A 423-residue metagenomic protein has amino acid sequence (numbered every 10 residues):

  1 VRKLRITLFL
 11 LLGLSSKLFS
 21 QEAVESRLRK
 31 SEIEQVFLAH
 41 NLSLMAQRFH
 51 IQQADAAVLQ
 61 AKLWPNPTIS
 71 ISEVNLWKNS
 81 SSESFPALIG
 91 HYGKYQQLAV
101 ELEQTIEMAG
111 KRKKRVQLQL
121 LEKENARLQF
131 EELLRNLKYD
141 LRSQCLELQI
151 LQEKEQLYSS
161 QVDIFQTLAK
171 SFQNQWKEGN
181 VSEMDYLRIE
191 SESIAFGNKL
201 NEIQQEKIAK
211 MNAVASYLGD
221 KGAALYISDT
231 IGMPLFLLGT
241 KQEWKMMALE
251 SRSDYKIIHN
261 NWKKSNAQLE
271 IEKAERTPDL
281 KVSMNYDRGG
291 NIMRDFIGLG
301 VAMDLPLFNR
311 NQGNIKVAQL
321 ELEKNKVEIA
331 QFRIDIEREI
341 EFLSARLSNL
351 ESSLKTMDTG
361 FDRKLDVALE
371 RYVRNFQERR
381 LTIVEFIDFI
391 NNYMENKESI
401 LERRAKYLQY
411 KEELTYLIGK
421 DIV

Functional and structural regions predicted by a protein language model:
R2-F9: Sec-dependent signal peptide recognition, specifically the positively charged N-region followed immediately by
F9-F19: Hydrophobic h-region of N-terminal signal peptides that target proteins for export in Gram-negative bacteria
S20-T68, S72-V74, S80, C145 (+6 more regions): Bacterial Sec-pathway N-terminal export signals of envelope proteins
Q21-A23, E34, L401-V423: Acidic, low-complexity, intrinsically disordered peripheral segments
Q21-S26, F49, S70-T105, R115 (+2 more regions): Small/polar, glycine/serine/threonine/aspartate-rich low-complexity segments that form flexible
L28, L133-L249, L343-R346, L350 (+1 more regions): Periplasmic alpha-helical coiled-coil/stalk elements that build and connect Gram-negative outer-membrane
Q35-M45, Q52-P67, Y92, V100-Q117 (+7 more regions): A glycine-/polar-enriched beta->alpha junction
A46-V58, L133, L137-Q156, N174 (+5 more regions): Amphipathic alpha-helical coiled-coil segments
